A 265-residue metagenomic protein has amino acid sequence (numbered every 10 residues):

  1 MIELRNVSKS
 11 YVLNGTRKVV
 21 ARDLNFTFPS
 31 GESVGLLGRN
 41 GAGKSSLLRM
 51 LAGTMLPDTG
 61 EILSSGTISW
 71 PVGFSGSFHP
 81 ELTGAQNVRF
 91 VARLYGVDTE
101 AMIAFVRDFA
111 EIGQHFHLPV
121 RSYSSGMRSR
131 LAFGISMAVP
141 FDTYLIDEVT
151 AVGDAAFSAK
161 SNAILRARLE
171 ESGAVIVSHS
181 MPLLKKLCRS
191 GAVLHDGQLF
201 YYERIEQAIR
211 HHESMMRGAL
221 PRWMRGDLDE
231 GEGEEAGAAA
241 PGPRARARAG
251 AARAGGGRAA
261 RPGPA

Functional and structural regions predicted by a protein language model:
M1-G35, D58: A short, flexible loop at the N-terminus of ABC-type nucleotide-binding domains that lies
S10-G15, T67, V72-S158, N162-A163: ABC-family P-loop ATPase nucleotide-binding domains
S30-G35, R39-R93: ABC ATPase nucleotide-binding domain signature region
G73, H179-S180: Conserved H-loop
I164-I176: Conserved catalytic loops of ABC-family nucleotide-binding domains
S180-K186: Conserved H-loop
K186-V193: Conserved catalytic segment of ABC-fold P-loop ATPases
Q198-R225: Conserved beta-strand-loop-alpha-helix hinge in the C-terminal portion of ABC ATPase nucleotide-binding domains
